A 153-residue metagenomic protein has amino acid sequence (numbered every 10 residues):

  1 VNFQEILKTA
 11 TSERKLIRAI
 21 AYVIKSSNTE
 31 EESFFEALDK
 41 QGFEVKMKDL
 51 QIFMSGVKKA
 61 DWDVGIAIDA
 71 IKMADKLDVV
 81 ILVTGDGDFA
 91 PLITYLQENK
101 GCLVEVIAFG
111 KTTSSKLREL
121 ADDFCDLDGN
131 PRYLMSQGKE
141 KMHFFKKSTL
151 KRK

Functional and structural regions predicted by a protein language model:
V1-K153: Terminal and domain-boundary accessory regions
